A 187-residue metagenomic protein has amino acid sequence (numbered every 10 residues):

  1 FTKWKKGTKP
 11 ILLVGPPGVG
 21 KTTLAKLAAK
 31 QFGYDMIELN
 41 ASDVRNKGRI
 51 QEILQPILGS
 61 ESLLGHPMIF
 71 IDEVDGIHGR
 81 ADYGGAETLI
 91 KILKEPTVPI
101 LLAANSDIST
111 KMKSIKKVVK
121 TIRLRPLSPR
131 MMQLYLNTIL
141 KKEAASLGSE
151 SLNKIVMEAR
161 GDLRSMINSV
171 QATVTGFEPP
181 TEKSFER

Functional and structural regions predicted by a protein language model:
T2, F32-R187: Non-catalytic interfacial helical region
K6-L39: Walker A/P-loop
